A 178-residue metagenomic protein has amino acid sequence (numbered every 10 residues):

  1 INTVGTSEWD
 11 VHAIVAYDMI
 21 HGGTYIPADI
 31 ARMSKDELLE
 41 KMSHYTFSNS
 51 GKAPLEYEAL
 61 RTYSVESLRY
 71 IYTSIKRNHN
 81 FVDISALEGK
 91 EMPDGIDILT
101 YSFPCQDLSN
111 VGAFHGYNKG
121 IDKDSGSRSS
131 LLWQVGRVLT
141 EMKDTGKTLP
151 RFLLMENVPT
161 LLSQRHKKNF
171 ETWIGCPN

Functional and structural regions predicted by a protein language model:
I1-N178: Conserved active-site and SAM-binding loop architecture of S-adenosyl-L-methionine-dependent nucleic-acid
